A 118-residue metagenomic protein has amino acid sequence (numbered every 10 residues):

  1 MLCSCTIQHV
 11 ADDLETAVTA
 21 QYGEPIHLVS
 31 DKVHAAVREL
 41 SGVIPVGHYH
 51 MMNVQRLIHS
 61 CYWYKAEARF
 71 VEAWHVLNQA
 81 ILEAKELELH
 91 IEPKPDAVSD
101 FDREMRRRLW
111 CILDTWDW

Functional and structural regions predicted by a protein language model:
M1-M52, L57-R69, D96-F101: C-terminal transcriptional activation/regulatory domains of eukaryotic transcription factors
I26, E86-W118: Intrinsically disordered, low-complexity acidic/Ser/Thr-rich segments used as protein-protein interaction/activation
L28, K32, H75-N78, R108: A general alpha-helical scaffold signature found inside nucleotide-binding enzyme cores
V37, I81-E88: Long, well-ordered core segments of solenoidal/helical folds
S41-I44, A84, I91: Alpha-helical junction/boundary sensor with strong preference for TPR arrays
R56-H59, L77-A80, I112: Extended, hydrophobic/aromatic-rich amphipathic alpha-helical segments that build helical scaffolds
E67-E83: Classical protein tyrosine phosphatase
